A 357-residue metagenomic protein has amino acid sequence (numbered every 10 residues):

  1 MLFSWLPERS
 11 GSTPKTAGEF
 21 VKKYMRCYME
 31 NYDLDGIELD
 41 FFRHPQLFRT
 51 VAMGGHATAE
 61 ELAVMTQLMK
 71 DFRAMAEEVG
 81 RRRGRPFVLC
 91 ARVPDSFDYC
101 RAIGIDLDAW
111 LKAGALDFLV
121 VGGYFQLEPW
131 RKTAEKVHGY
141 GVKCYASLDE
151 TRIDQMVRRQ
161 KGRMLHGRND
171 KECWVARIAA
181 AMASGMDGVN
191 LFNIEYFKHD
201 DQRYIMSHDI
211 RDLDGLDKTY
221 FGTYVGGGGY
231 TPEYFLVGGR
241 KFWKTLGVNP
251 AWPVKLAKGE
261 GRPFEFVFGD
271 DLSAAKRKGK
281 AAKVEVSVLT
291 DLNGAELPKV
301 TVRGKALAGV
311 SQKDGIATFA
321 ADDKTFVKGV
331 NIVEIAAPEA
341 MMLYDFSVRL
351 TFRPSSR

Functional and structural regions predicted by a protein language model:
M1-C27, N31, M156-A176: Active-site-adjacent "subsite" loops/lids of carbohydrate-active enzymes
T13-G141: Active-site neighborhood of glycoside hydrolase catalytic domains
P86-D95, V137-K171: Active-site clefts of carbohydrate-active enzymes
F118-P129, L165-L236: Substrate-binding cleft of secreted/luminal carbohydrate-active enzymes
L246-A251, K255-R262, D314: Solvent-exposed, conformationally flexible loop/turn segments
L256-K276: Short beta-strands within extracellular/lumenal beta-sheet-rich domains
G269-G294, V333-I335: A short beta-strand element within beta-rich, extracytoplasmic domains of secreted/secretory-pathway proteins
V288-S356: Beta-strand-rich ligand-recognition modules
